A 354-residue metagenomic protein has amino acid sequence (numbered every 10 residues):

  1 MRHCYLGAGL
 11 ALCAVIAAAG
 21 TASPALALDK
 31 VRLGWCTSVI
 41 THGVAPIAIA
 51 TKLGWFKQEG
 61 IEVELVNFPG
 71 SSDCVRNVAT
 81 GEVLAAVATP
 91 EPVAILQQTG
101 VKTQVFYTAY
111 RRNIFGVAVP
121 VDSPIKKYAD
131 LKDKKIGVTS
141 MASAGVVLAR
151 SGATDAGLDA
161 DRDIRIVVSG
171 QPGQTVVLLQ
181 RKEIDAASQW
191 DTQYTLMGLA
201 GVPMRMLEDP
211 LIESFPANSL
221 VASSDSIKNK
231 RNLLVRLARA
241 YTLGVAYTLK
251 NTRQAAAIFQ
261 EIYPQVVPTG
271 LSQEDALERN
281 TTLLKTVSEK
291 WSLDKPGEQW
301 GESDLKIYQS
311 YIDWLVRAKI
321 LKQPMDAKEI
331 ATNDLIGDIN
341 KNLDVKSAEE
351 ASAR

Functional and structural regions predicted by a protein language model:
M1-C4: Positively charged n-region of N-terminal signal peptides that target proteins for export
G7-G20: Bacterial N-terminal signal peptides
A22-P24: N-terminal signal peptide c-region/cleavage motif recognized by signal peptidases
A27-D191, M204-S214: Short, glycine-/small- and polar/acidic-enriched structural segments that line small-molecule recognition paths
F115-I125, A217-L233: A bilobed periplasmic-binding-protein/Venus flytrap-type ligand-binding module shared by bacterial periplasmic
I166, L178-K182, A186-A187, M197-R205 (+8 more regions): A residue-level marker of the well-folded mature domains of exported/periplasmic proteins
K230-I320: Secondary-structure end/capping motifs
L305-R354: Conserved C-terminal helix/tail region of periplasmic/extracytoplasmic solute-binding proteins
